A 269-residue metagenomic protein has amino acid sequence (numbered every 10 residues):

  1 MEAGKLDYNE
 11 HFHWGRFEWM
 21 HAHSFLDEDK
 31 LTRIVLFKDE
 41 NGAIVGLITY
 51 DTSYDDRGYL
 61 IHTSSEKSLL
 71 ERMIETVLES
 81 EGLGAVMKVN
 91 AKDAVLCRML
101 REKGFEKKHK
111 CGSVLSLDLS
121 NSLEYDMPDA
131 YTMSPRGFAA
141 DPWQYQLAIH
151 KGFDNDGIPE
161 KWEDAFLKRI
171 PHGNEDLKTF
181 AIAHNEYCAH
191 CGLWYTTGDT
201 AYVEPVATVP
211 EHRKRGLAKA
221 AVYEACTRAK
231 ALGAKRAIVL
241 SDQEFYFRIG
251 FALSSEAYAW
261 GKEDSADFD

Functional and structural regions predicted by a protein language model:
M1-A3, T132-Y145: A short beta-loop-alpha structural element at the N-terminal edge of CoA-dependent acyl/N-acetyltransferase catalytic
G4-E81, A183-H184, C188-E204, V209: Conserved donor-binding loop and adjoining core beta-sheet/short helix segment in diverse acyl/aminoacyl transferases
V45-G46, H109-C111, A189, S255: A structural microfeature
D51-D129, A257-E263: Acyl-donor-binding surface of acyltransferase catalytic domains
T63-R72, C97, V206-A220, K230-L232 (+1 more regions): Conserved glycine-rich acetyl-CoA-binding loop
E81-K92, A229-S241: Conserved GNAT acetyl-CoA-binding A-motif
R98-R101, Y246-F247, F251-A252: Conserved active-site tyrosine of GNAT-family acetyltransferases
I149-G192: A mid-sequence, solvent-exposed acidic-amphipathic segment
